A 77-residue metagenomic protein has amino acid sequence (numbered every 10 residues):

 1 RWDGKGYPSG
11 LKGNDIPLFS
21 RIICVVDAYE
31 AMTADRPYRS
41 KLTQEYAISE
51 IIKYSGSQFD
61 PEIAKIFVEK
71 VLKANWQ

Functional and structural regions predicted by a protein language model:
R1-Q77: Metal-dependent catalytic cores of enzymes that make or break cyclic nucleotides and related phosphoester linkages
